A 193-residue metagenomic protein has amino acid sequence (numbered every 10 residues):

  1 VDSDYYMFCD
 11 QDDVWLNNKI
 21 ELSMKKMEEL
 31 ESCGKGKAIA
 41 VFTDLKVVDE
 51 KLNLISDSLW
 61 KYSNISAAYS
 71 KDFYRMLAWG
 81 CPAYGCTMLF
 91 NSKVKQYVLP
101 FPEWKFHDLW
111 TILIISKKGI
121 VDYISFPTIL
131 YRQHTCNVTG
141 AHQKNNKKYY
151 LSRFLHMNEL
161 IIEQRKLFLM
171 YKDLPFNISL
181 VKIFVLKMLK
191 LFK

Functional and structural regions predicted by a protein language model:
V1-Q143: Nucleotide-sugar donor-binding/catalytic module of glycosyltransferases that assemble extracellular/cell-envelope
V14, L22, I161-I162, K166-L169 (+1 more regions): Intrinsically disordered, low-complexity segments enriched in glycine/proline and serine/threonine
I65-A68, Y131-C136, G140-L174: Catalytic core of nucleotide-sugar-dependent glycosyltransferases
L169-K193: Membrane-interface aromatic/basic loop that binds lipid-linked glycans or pyrophosphate carriers, typified by
